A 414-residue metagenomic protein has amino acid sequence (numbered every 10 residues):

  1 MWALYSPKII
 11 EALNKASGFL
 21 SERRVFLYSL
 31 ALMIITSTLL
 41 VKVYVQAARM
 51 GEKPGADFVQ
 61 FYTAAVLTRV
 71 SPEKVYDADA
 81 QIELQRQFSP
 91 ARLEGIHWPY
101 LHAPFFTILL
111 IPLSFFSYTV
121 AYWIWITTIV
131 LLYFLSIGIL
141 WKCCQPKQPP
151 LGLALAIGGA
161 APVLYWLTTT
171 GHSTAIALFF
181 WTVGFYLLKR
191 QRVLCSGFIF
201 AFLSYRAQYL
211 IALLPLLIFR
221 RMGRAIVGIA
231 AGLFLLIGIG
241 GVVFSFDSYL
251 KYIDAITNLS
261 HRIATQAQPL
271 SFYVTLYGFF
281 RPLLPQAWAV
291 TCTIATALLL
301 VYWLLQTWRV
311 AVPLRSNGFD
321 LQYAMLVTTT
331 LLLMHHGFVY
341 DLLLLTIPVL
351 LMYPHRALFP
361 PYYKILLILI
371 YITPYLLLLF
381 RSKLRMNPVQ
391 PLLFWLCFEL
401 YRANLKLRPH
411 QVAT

Functional and structural regions predicted by a protein language model:
W2-C195, L217-T346, R408-T414: Primarily membrane-embedded glycan-assembly and transfer machineries that use lipid-linked glycans
I108, G158-G159, I211-A212, L344-L345 (+2 more regions): Hydrophobic alpha-helical transmembrane segments of integral membrane proteins, especially lipid-exposed positions
Y133, A201-I218: Long, hydrophobic, well-ordered secondary-structure blocks that form the structural core and pocket-lining surfaces
S196, F200: Short glycine-rich loop/turn motifs that provide flexible caps or phosphate-binding loops at active sites
Y205-Q208, L235-I239, L366: Membrane-embedded alpha-helical segments of transport systems, primarily multispan ion/solute transporters
L351-T414: Aromatic-enriched
